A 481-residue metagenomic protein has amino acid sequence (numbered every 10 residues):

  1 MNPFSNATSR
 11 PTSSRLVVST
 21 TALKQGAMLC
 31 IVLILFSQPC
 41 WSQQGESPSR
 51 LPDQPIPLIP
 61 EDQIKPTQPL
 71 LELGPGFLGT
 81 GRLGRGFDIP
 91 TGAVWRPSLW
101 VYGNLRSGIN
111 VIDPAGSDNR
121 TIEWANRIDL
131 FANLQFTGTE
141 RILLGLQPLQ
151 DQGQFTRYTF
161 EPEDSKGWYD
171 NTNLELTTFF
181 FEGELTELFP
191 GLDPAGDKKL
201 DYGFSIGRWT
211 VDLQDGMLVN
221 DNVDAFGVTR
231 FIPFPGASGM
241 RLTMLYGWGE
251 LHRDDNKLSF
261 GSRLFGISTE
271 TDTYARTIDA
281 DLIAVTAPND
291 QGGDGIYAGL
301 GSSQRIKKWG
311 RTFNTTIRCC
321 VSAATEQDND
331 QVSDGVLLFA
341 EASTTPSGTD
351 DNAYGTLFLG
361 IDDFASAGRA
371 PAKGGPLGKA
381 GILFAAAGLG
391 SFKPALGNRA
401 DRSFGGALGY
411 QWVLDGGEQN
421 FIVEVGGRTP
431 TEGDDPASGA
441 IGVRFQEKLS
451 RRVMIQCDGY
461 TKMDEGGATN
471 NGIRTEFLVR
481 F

Functional and structural regions predicted by a protein language model:
N2-F4, L29, Q38-R120, F131 (+1 more regions): N-terminal periplasmic/intermembrane-space "pro-region" immediately following the signal or transit peptide
I56-L58, S117-W248, I473-R474: Outer-membrane beta-barrel channel domains
R85-V101, N133-I142, L185-Y202, P233-R241 (+5 more regions): Short loop/turn motifs that connect adjacent beta-strands in outer-membrane beta-barrel proteins
D88-T91, D129-F131, F180-E182, G227-R230 (+6 more regions): Outer-membrane beta-barrel architecture
S117-W124, W168-N173, G216-N220, K257-G261 (+5 more regions): Replace "Gram-negative outer membrane beta-barrel proteins" with "bacterial and organellar outer membrane beta-barrel
D201-G203, W209-P376: Signature for the C-terminal beta-barrel architecture of outer-membrane proteins
D279-I306, T312-N329, A367-Q456: Outer membrane beta-barrel transmembrane domains
A468-F481: Outer-membrane beta-barrel "beta-signal"
